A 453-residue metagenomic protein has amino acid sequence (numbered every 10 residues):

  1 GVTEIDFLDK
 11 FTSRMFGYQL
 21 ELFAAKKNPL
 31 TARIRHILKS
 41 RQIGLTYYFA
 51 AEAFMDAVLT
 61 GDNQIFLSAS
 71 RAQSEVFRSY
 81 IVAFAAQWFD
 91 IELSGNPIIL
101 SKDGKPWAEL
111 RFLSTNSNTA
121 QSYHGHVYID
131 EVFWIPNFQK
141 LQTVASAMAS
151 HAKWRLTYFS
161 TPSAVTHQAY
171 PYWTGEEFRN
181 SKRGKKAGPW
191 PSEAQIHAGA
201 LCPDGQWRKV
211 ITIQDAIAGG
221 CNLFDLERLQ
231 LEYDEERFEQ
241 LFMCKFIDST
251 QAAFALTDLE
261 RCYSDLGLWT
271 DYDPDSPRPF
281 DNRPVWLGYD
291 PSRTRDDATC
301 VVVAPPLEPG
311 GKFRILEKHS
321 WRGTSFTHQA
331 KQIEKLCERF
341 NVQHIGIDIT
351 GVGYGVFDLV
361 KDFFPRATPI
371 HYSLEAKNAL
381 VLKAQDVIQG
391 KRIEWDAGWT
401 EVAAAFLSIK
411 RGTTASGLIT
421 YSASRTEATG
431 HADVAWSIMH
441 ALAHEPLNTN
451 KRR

Functional and structural regions predicted by a protein language model:
G1-I34, N448: Pre-P-loop entry segment of helicase/translocase ATPase cores
T31-E52: Walker A/P-loop
G61-V82: Conserved Walker A/P-loop ATP-binding site and its immediately adjacent core in helicase/helicase-like ATPase domains
E75-G125: Inter-Walker segment of RecA-like/P-loop motor cores
K102, I211, W269-D281, D296-I349: Nucleic-acid-processing active sites and adjacent nucleic-acid-binding tracks, predominantly divalent metal-dependent
V132-P203: Signature of the SF2 helicase/ATPase Hel1-core->accessory helical subdomain module
Q139, K245, A253, A298-V302 (+2 more regions): C-terminal nuclease/phosphodiesterase catalytic domains that cleave nucleic-acid phosphodiester bonds
A200-Y289: ATPase catalytic-site recognition across NTP-hydrolyzing enzymes
